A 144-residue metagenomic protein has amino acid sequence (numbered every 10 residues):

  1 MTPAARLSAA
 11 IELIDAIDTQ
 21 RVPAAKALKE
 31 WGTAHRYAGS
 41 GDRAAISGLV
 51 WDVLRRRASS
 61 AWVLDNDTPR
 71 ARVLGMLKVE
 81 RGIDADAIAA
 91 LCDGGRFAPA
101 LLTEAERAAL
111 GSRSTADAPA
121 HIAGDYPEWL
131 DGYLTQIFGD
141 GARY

Functional and structural regions predicted by a protein language model:
M1-Y144: Class I Rossmann-like S-adenosyl-L-methionine
